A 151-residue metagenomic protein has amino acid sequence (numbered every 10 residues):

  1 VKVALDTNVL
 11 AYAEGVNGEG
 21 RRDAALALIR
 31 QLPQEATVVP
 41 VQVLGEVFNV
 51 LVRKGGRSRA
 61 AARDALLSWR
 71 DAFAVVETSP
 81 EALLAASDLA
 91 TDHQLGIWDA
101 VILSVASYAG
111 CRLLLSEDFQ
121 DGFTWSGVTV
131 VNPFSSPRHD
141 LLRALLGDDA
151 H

Functional and structural regions predicted by a protein language model:
V1-V39, K54-D64, P137-R143, D148-H151: Short, well-structured N-terminal submotif of metal-dependent ribonuclease cores
T7, P80, D99-A100: Conserved glycosyltransferase catalytic-site signature
T37-Q42, S116: Substrate-recognition element of Asp-dependent hydrolases with the DxDx(T/V) motif
V41-G45, L67, D71-D92: Acidic catalytic patch
L103, Y108-H151: Acidic, PIN/NYN-like endoribonuclease modules and their adjacent C-terminal/linker elements
